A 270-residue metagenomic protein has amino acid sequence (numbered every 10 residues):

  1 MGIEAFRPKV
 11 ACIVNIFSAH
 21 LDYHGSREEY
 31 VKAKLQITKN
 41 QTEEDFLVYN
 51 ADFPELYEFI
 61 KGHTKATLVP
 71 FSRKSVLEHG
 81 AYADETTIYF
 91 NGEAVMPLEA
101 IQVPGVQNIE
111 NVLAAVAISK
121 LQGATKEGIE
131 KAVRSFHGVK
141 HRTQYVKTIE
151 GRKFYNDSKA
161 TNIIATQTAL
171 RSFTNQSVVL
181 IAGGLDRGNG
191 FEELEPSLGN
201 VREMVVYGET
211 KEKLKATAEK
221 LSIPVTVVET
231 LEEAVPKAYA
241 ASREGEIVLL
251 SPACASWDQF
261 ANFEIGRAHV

Functional and structural regions predicted by a protein language model:
M1-A5: Conserved helix/coil segment N-terminal to the catalytic DExD/H
R7-F154, K215, P224: Acidic, Mg2+-coordinating active-site environments of NTP-dependent enzymes
I118-T125, K131, G138-V139, Y145-H269: ATP-dependent carboxylate-amine ligase
